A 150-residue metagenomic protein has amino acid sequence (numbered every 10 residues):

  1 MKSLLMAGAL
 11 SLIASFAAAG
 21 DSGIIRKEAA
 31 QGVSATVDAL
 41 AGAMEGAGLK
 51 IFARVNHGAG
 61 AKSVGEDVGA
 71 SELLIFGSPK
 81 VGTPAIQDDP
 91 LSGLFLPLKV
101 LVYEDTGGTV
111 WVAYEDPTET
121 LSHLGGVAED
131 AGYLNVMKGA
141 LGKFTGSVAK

Functional and structural regions predicted by a protein language model:
M1-A7: Sec-dependent signal peptide recognition, specifically the positively charged N-region followed immediately by
A14-A17: N-terminal signal peptide c-region/cleavage motif recognized by signal peptidases
A19-G48, G146-S147: Terminal, regulation- and interaction-focused segments at domain boundaries
A29, V55-H57, S78-K80, T106 (+1 more regions): A mature extracytoplasmic/lumenal domain signature
T36, L40, H57, Y133 (+1 more regions): Stable alpha-helical elements in mature extracytoplasmic
A41, E45, K50-F52, N56-L98 (+1 more regions): Compact, glycine-rich, soluble single-domain proteins
K99-V127: Beta-strand/loop substructures that line and gate deep hydrophobic ligand-binding cavities in soluble
T118-K150: C-terminal partner/receptor-binding element of secreted or periplasmic proteins
